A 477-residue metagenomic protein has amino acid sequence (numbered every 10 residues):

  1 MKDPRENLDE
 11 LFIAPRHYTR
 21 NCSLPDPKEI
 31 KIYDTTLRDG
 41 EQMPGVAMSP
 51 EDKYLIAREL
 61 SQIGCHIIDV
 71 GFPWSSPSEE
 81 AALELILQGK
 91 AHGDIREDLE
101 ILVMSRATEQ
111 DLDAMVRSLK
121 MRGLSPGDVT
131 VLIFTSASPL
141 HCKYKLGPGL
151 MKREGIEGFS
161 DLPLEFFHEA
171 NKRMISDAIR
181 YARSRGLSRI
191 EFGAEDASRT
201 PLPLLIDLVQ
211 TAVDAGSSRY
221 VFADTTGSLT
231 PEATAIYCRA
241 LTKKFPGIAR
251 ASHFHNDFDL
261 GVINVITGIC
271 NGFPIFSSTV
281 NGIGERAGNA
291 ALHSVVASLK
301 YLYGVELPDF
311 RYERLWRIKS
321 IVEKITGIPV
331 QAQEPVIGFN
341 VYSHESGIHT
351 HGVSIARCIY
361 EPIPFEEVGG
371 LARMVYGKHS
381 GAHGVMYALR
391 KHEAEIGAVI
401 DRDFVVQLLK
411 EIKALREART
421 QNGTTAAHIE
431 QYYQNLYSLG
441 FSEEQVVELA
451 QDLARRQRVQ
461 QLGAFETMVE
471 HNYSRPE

Functional and structural regions predicted by a protein language model:
M1-E109, R373-Y376, S380, K391 (+1 more regions): N-terminal capping/small domains of soluble enzymes
K2-T36, V305-E477: A mid-to-C-terminal "edge-of-domain" accessory segment
D3, P27, I32, Q42-M43 (+5 more regions): Alpha/beta enzyme core
R38, P73-S75, M104-T108, F134-S138 (+4 more regions): Active-site beta-loop-alpha junctions enriched in small/polar residues
S61-G64, L87-D94, L119-G123, I179-G186 (+9 more regions): Structural signal for hydrophobic packing residues in well-ordered secondary-structure cores of soluble enzyme domains
I68-G71, E100-V103, E191-A194, A251-H253 (+1 more regions): Short catalytic-loop micro-motif centered on adjacent basic/acidic residues
S75-L102, E109-K120, L202-L204, S278-G304: Active-site loop-helix segments enriched in His/Asp/Glu that coordinate and activate a nucleophilic water at divalent
L229-E361: Catalytic alpha/beta core domains of metabolic enzymes, predominantly
